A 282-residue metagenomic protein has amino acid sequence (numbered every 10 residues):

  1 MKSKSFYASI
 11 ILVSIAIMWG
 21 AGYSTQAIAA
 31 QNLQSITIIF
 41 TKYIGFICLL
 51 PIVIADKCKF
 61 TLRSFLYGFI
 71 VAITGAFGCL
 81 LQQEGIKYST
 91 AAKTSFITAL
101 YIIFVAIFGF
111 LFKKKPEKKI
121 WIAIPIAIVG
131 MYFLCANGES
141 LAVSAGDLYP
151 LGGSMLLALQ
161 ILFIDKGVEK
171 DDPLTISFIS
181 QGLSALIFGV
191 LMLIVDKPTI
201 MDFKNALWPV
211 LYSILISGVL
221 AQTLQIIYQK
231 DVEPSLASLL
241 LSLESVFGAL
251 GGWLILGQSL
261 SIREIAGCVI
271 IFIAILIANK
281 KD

Functional and structural regions predicted by a protein language model:
K2-S5, Y43-I44, A206, S242-D282: C-terminal-most transmembrane helix of multi-pass membrane proteins
K4-S9, Q31-I36, F40, F60-L66 (+3 more regions): Juxtamembrane helix-entry segments on the extracytoplasmic side of multipass membrane proteins
V13-T25, V53, Y67-Y88, F108 (+5 more regions): Hydrophobic alpha-helical transmembrane segments of multi-pass membrane transport proteins, especially secondary
S24-A27, F46-L50, V105-A106, L141-P198: Transmembrane alpha-helical segments that form core, pore/gating elements of small-molecule transporters/exporters
A29, I38, G85, L111-P116 (+5 more regions): Hydrophobic/aromatic residues within transmembrane alpha-helices of multi-pass small-molecule transporters
I39-T41, T94-L100, I164-L186, G218-L254: Helix-helix packing/entry segments at the starts of transmembrane helices
L49-C58, Y101-I122, V246-I265: C-terminal transmembrane-helix exit sites in multi-pass transporters
L50, F69-V71, G75, P116-A136 (+2 more regions): Hydrophobic transmembrane alpha-helices of multi-pass small-molecule transport proteins
